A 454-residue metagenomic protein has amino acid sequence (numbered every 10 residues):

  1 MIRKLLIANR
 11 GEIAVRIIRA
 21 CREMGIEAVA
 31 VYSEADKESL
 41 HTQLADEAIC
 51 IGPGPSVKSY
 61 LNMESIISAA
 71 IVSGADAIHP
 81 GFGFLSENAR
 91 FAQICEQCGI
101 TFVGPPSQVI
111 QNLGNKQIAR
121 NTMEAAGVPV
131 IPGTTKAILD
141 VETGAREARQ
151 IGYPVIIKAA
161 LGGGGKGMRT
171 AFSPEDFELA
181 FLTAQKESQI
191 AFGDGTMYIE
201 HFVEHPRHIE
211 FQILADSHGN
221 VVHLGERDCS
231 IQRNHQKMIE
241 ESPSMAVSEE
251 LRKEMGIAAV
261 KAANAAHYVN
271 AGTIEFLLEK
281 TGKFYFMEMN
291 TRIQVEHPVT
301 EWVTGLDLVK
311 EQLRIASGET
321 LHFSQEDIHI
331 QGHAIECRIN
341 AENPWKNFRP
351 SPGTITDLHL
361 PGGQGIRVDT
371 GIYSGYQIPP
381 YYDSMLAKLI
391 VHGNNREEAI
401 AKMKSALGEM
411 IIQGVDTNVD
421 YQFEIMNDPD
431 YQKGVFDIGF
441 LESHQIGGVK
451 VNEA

Functional and structural regions predicted by a protein language model:
M1-A126, I138-R146, E398: ATP-binding N-terminal substructure of ATP-dependent carboxylate-amine bond-forming enzymes
I2, I7-E23, A48, I71-S73 (+6 more regions): ATP-dependent carboxylate activation and anion-phosphoryl transfer catalytic cores that bind Mg-ATP to form
V57-K58, I110, G167, H297-V299: A generic structural signal for short coil/turn motifs at secondary-structure boundaries
G133-T134: Conserved beta3 strand of the protein kinase N-lobe
R146-I156: Acidic/histidine-enriched active-site and ligand-binding environments that engage anionic O-linkages
A159: N-terminal nucleotide-binding beta1-loop-alpha1 segment
